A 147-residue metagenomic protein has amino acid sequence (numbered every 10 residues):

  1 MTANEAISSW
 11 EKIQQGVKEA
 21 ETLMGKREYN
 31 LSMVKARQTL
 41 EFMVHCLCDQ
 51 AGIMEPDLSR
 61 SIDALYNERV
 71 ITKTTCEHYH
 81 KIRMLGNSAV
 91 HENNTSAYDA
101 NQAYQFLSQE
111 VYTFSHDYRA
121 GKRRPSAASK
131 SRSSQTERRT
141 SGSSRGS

Functional and structural regions predicted by a protein language model:
M1-N30: Charged alpha-helical initiation segments
E5, L47-N87: Short, charged amphipathic alpha-helical segments flanked by flexible coils
K12, G16, K35, F42 (+1 more regions): Amphipathic, well-ordered alpha-helical segments in soluble domains
S32-M54: Hydrophobic alpha-helical packing segments in soluble, helical-rich domains
M33, T74-K122: Charge-enriched, short contiguous segments at helix-coil
D117-S147: Intrinsically disordered, low-complexity regulatory segments in eukaryotic proteins
